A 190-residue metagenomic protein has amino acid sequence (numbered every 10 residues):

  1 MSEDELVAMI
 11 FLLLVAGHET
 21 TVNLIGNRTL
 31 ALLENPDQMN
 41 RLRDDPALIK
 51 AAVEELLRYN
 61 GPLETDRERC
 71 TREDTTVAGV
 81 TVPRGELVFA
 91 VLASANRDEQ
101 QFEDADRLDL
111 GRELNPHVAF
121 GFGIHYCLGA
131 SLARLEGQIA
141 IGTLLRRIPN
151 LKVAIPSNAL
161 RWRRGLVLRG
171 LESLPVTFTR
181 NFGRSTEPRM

Functional and structural regions predicted by a protein language model:
M1-M190: Cytochrome P450
